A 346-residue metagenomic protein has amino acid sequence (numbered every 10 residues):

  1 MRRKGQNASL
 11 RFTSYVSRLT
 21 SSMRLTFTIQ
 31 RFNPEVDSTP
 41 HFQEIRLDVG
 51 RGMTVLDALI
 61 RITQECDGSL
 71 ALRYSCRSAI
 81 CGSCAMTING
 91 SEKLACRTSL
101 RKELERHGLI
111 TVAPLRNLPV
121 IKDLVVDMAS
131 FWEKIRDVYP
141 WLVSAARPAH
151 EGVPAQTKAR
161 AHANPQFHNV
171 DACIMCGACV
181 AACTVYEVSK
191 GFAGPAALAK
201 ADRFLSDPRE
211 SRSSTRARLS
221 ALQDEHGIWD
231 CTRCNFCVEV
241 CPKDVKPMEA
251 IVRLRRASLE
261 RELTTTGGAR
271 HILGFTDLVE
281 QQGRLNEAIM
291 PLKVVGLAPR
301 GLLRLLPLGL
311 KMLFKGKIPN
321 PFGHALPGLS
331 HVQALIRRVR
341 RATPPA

Functional and structural regions predicted by a protein language model:
G5, T13, S17-T20: Short polybasic linear motifs
M23-E44: Eukaryote-biased recognition of intrinsically disordered, low-complexity regulatory segments
Q30, D48, I88-S91: Short strand-turn-strand beta-turns centered on an Asx-Gly dipeptide
Q43-M53: Short, contiguous acidic and Ser/Thr-rich linear segments
M53-G68, I110-A346: Ferredoxin-type iron-sulfur electron-transfer modules in oxidoreductases and energy-metabolism complexes
I88-V112: Glycine-rich phosphate/adenylate-binding loop and adjacent beta-alpha elements of nucleotide- or dinucleotide-binding
